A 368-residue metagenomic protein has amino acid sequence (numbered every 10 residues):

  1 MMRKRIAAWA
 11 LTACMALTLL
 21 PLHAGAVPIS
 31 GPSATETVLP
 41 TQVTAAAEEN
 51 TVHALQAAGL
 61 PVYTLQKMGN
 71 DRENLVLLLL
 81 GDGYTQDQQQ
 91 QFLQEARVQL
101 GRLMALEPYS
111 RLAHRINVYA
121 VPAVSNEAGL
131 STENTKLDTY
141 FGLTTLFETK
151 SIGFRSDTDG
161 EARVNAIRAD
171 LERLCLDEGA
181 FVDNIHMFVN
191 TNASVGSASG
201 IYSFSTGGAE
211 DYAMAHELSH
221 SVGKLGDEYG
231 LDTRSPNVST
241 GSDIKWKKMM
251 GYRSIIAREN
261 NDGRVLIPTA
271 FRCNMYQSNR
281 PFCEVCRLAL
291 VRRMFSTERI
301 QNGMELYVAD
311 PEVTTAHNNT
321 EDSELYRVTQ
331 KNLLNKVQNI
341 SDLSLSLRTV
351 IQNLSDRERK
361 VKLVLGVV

Functional and structural regions predicted by a protein language model:
L11-L19: Hydrophobic core
L19-A34: Sec-dependent signal peptide cleavage junction
V38-R173: Propeptide-to-catalytic entry region of secreted or membrane-anchored zinc metalloproteases
Q91-F92, V195-A215: Short pre-active-site segment immediately N-terminal to the catalytic Zn-binding motif
D211-E228: Active-site recognition of the HExxH zinc-binding catalytic motif
G226-T329: Replace "(M1/M4/M9/M12/WLM)" with "(e.g., M1/M4/M8/M9/M12/M26/WLM)" and add "not limited to" to clarify scope
N332-T349: Contiguous beta-strand segments within globular domains
I351-S355: Asparagine-centered strand-capping/turn motif at beta-strand->loop junctions
